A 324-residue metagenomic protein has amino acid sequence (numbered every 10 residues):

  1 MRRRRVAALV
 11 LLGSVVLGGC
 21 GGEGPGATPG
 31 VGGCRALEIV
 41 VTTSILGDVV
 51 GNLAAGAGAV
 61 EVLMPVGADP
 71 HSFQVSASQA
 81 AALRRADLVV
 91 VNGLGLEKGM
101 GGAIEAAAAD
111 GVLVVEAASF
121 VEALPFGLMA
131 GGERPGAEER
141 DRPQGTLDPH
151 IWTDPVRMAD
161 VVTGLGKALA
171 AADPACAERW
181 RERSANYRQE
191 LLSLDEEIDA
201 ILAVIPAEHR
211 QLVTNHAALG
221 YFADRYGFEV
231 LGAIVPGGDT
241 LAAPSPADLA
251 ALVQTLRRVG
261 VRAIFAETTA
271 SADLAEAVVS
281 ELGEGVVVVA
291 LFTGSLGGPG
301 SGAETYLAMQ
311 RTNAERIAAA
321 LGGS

Functional and structural regions predicted by a protein language model:
M1-A8: Bacterial N-terminal signal peptides that target proteins for export
L9, V16, C20-S324: Extracytoplasmic metal-acquisition and chelation regions
